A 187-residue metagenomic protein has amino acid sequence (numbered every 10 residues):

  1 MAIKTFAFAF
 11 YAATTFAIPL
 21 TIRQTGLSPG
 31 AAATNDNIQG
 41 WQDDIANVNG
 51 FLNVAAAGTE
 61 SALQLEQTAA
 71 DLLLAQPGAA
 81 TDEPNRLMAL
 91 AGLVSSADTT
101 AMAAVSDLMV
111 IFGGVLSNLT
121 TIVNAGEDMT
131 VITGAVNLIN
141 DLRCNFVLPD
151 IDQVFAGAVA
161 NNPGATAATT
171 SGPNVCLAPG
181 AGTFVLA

Functional and structural regions predicted by a protein language model:
M1-T25: Fungal secretory targeting signals
I18-A187: Mature, structured extracellular domains of secreted fungal proteins
